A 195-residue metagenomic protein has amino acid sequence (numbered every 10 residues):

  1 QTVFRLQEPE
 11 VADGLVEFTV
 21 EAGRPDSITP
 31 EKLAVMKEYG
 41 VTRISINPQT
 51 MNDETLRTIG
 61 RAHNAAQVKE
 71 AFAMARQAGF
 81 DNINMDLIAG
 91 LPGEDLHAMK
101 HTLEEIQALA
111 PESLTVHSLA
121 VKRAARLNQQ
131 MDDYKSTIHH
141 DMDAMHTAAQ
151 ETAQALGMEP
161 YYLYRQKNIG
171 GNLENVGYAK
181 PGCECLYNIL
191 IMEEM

Functional and structural regions predicted by a protein language model:
Q1-A149: Conserved non-cysteine loop/helix-boundary elements of the Radical SAM core domain that shape
D132-M195: Auxiliary Fe-S-binding modules of radical SAM enzymes
